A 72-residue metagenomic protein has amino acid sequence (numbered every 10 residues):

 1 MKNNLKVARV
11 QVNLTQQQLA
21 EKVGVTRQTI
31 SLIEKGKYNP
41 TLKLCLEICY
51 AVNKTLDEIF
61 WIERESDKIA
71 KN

Functional and structural regions predicted by a protein language model:
M1, L19-A20, T26, Y50: Short N-terminal alpha-helical targeting/association segments
N3, N13-L14, P40-K43, K54: Residue-level signal for the short linker/turn that defines the boundary of a DNA-recognition helix
N3-K22: Short basic helix-loop element that most often maps to the first helix and adjoining turn of HTH DNA-binding modules
A8, P40, S66-I69: Short linear/disordered segments characteristic of secreted peptide precursors and small low-complexity proteins
G24, K43-E58: DNA major-groove recognition helix of helix-turn-helix/homeodomain DNA-binding modules
V25-Y38: Recognition helix of helix-turn-helix/homeodomain-like DNA-binding domains that insert into the DNA major groove
F60-N72: Short, charged recognition helix plus adjacent turn of helix-turn-helix-like nucleic-acid-binding domains
